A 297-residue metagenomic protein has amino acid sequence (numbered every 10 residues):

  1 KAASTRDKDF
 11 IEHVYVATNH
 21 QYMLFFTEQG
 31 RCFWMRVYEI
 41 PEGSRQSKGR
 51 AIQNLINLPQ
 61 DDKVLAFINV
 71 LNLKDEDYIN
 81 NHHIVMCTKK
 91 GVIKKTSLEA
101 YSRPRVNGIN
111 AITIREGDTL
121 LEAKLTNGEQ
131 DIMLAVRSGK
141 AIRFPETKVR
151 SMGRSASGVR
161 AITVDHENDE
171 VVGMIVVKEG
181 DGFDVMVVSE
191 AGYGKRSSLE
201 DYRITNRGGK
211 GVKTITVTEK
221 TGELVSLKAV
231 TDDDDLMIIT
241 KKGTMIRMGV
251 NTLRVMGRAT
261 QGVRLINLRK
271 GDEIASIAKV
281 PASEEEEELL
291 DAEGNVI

Functional and structural regions predicted by a protein language model:
K1-I297: Short, structured "edge-of-domain" segments at secondary-structure transitions
